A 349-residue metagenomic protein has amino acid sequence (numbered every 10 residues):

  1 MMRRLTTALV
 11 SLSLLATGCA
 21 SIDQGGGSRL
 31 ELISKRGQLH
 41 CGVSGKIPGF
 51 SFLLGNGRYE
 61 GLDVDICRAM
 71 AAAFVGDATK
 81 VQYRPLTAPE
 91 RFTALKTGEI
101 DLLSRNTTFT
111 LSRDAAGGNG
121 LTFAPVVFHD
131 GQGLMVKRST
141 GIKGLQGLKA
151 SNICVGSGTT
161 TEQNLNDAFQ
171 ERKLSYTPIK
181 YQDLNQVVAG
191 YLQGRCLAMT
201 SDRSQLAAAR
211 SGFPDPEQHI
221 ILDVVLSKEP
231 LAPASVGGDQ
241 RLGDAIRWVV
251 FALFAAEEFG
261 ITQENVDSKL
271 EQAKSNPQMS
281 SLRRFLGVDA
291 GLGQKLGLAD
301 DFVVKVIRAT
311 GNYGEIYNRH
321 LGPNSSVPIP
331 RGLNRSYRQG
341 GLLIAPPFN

Functional and structural regions predicted by a protein language model:
M1-L9: Bacterial N-terminal signal peptides that target proteins for export
A16-G18: C-terminal motif of bacterial Sec signal peptides marking the signal peptidase cleavage site
A20-D23, V64-R68, A72-F74, R138-I142 (+6 more regions): Extended ligand-binding regions for polar small-molecule ligands
Q24-S104, L298, Y313, S336 (+1 more regions): Extracytoplasmic small-molecule ligand-binding "clamshell" domains of the periplasmic binding protein/Venus flytrap
G26-G27, V81-T93, T140, P178-Q193: Short helix-initiation/N-cap motifs at beta->coil->alpha
H40-G49, Y59-F74, T108, D130-Q186: Bilobed "Venus flytrap"/periplasmic-binding protein-like clamshell domains and structurally analogous long
R68, A72, G76, K80-G147 (+2 more regions): Acidic, polar ligand-binding/catalytic clefts
L292-N349: C-terminal functional modules
